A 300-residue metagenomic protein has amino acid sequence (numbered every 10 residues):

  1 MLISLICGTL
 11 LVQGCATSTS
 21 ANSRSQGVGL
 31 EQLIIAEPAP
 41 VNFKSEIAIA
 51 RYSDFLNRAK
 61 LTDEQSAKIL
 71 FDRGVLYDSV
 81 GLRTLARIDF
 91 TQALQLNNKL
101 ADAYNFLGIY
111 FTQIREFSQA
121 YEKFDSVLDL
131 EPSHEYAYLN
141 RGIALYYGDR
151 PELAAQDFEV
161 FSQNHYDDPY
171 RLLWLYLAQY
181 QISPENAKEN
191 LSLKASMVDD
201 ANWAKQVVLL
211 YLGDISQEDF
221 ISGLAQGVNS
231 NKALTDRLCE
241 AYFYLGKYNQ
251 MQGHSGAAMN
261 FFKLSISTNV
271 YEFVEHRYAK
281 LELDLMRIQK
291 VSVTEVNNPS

Functional and structural regions predicted by a protein language model:
C15-K68, D72, V291-S300: N-terminal leader/linker segments that initiate helical-solenoid repeat arrays
D63, A67, A101-D102, E135-Y136 (+2 more regions): Helix-start (N-cap) detector for alpha-helical repeat units in TPR-like alpha-solenoids, especially tetratricopeptide
S79, Q113-I114, Y147-G148, Q181-S183 (+3 more regions): Register position in tetratricopeptide repeats
